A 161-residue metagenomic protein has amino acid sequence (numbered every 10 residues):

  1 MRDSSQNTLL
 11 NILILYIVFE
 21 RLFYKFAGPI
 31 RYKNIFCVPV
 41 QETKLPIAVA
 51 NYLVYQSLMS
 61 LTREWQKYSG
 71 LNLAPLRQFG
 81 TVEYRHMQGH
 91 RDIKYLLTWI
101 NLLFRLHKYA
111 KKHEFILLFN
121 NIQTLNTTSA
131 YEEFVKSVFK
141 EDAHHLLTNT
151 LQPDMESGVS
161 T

Functional and structural regions predicted by a protein language model:
D3-T161: C-terminal accessory/tail domains of diverse enzymes
